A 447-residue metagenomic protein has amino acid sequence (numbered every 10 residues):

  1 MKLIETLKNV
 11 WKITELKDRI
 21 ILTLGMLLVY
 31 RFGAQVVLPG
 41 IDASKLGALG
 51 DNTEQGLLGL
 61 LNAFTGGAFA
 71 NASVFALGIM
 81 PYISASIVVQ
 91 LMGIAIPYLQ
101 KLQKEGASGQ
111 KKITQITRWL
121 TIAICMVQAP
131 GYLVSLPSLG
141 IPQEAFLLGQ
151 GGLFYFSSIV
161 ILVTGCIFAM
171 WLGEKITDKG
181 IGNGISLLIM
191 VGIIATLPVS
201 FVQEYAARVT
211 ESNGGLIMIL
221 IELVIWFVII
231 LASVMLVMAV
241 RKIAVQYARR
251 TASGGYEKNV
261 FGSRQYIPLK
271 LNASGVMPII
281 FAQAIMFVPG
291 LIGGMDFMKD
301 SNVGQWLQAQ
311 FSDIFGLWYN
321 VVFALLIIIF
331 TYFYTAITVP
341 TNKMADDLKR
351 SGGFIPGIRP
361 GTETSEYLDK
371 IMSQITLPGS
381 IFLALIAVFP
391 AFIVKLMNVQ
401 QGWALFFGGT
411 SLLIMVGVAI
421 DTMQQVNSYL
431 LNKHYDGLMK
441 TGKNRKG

Functional and structural regions predicted by a protein language model:
M1-Q103, S108-G447: N-terminal cationic and glycine-rich segments that engage phosphates or anionic surfaces
